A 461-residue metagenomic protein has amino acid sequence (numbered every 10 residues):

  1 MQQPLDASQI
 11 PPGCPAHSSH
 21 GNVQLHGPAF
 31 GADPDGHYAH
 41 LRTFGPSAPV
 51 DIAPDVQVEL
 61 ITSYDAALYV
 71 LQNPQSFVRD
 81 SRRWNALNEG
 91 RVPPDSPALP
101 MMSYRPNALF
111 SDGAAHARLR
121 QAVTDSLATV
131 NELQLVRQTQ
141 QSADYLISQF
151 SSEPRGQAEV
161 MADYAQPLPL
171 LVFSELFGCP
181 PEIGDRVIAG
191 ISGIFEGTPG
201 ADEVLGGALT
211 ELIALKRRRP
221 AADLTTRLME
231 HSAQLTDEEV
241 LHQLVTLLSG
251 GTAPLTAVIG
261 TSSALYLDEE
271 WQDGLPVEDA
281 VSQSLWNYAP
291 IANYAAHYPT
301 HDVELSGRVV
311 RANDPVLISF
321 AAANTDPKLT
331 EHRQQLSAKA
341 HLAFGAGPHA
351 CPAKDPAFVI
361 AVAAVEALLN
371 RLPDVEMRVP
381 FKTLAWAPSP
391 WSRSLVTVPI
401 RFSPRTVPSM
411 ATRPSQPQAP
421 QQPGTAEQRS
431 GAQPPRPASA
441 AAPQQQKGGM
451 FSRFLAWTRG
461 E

Functional and structural regions predicted by a protein language model:
M1-E461: Cytochrome P450
